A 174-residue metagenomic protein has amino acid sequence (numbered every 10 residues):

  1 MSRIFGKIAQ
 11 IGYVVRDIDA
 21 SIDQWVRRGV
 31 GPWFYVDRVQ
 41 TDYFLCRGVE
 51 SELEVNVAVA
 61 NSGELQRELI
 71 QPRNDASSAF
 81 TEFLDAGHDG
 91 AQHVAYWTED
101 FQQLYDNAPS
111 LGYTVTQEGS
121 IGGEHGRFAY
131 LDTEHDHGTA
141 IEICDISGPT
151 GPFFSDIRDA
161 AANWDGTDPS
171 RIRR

Functional and structural regions predicted by a protein language model:
M1-A9, Y13-F34, V49-T114, H125 (+1 more regions): Glyoxalase I/VOC metalloenzyme domain signal
D37-F44, L111-T116: Short Pro/Gly-enriched beta-strand edge/turn motifs at strand-loop
T41-Y43, G123-Y130: Beta-rich nucleic-acid/ligand-interaction surfaces
E118-I121: Short beta-strand
